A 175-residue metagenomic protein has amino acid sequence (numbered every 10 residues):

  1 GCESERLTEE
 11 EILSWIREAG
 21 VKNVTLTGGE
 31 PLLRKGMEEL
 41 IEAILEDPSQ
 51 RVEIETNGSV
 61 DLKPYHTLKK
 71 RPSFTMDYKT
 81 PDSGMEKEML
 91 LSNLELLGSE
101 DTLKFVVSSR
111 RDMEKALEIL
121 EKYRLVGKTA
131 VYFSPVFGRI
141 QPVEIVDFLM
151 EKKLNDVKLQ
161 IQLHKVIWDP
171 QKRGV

Functional and structural regions predicted by a protein language model:
G1-R71: Conserved Radical SAM active-site core
S14, E18, S109-V175: Auxiliary Fe-S-binding modules of radical SAM enzymes
G20-K22, P48-Q50, K70-P72, S99-D101 (+2 more regions): Short, well-ordered coil/turn segments that N-cap beta-strands
V24, V52-I54, F74-M76, L103-F105 (+2 more regions): Hydrophobic faces of well-ordered beta-strands that scaffold small-molecule active sites in alpha/beta enzyme cores
G29-P31, N57-S59, K79-P81, V106-S108 (+2 more regions): Active-site beta-loop-alpha junctions enriched in small/polar residues
E46, Y65-K70, L91-E100, E121-K128: Short, conserved loop/helix-junction motifs that constitute active-site signature segments in enzyme catalytic cores
P64, S83-L91, D169: Short, charged, surface-exposed secondary-structure boundary motifs
P72-M85, E95, D101: Histidine/lysine/aspartate-rich catalytic loop segments that bind and position anionic ligands
